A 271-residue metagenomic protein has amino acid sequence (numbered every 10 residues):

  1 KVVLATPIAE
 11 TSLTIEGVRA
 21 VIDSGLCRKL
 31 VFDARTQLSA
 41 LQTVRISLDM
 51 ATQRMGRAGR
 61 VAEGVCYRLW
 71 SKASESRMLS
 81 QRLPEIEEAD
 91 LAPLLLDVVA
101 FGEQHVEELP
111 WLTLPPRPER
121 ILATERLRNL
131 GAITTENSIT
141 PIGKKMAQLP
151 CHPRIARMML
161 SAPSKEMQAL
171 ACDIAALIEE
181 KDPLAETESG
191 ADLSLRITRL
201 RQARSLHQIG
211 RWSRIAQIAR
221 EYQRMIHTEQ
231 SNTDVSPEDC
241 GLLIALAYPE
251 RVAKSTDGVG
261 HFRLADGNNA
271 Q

Functional and structural regions predicted by a protein language model:
K1-V3: Conserved motor-coupling elements within RecA-like helicase/translocase cores
A5, V21, R54-M55, S138: Alpha-helical architecture
T6-E10: Conserved helicase motor
T11, E16, S24, M55-A58 (+2 more regions): Short glycine-rich loop/turn motifs that provide flexible caps or phosphate-binding loops at active sites
I15, R60-C66, V106, R120-I121: The conserved phosphate-sensing helix
A20, L26-M78, L94: Conserved segment of the helicase C-terminal RecA-like domain
I22, C27-L30, W70-Q271: Second RecA-like catalytic domain
